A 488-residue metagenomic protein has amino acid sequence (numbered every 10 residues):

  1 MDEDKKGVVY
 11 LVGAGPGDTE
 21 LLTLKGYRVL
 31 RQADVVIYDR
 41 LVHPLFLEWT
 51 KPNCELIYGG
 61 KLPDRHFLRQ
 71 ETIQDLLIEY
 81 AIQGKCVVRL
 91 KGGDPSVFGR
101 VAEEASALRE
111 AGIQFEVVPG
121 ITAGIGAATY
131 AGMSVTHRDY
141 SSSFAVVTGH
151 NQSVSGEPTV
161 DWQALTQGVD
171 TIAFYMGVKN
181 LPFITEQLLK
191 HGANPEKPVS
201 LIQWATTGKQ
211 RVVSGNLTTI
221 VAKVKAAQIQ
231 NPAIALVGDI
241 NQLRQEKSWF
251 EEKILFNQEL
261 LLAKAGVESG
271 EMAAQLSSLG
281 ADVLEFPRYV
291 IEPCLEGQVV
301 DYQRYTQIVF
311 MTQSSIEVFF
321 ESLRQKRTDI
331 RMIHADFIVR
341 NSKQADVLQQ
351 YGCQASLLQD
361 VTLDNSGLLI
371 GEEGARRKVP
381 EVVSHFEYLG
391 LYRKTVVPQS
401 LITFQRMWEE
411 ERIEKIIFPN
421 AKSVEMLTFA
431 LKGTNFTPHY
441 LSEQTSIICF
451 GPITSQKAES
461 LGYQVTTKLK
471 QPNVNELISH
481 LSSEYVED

Functional and structural regions predicted by a protein language model:
M1-T19, L24-I121, G126, A233 (+1 more regions): Class I S-adenosyl-L-methionine
Y10, D34-I37, V88, A145 (+4 more regions): Conserved beta-strand elements of the Class I
P16-G17, P63, R69-Q83, V88 (+3 more regions): Signature of uroporphyrinogen-III synthase
D34-V35, E55, T171, Q307 (+2 more regions): Well-ordered beta-strand positions
G92-G168: Class I SAM-dependent methyltransferase SAM-binding "motif I" and its flanking Rossmann-like core
H137, H150-S153, Q187-K223: Catalytic phosphate-donor-binding core of small-molecule kinases
V154-S200: Conserved anion/nucleotide-ligand pocket segment
